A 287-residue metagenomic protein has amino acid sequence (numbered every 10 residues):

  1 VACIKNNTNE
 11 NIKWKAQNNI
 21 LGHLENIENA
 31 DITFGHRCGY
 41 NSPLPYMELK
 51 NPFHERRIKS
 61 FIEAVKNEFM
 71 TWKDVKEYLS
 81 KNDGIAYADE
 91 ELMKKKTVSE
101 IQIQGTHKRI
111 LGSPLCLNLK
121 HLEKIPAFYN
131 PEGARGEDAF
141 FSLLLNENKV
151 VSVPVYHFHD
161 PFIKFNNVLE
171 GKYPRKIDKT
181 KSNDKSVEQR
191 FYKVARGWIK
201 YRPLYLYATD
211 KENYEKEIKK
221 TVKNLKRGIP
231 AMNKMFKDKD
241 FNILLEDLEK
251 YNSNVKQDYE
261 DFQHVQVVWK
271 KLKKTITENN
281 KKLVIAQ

Functional and structural regions predicted by a protein language model:
I4-K124: Conserved catalytic core of nucleotide-sugar-dependent glycosyltransferases
I12, G133-A134: Residue-level marker of regulatory loop/turn positions in helix-turn-helix DNA-binding domains and in histidine
F128-E132: Active-site rim elements
A134-F140: Acidic donor-binding loop at a coil-to-helix junction in glycosyltransferase catalytic cores that engages
R135, V151-N183: Active-site donor/metal-binding and catalytic loop motifs of nucleotide-sugar-dependent glycosylation enzymes
L145-N146: Hydrophobic residues within well-ordered alpha-helices
L169-Q287: Terminal low-complexity segments of carbohydrate-biosynthetic enzymes
